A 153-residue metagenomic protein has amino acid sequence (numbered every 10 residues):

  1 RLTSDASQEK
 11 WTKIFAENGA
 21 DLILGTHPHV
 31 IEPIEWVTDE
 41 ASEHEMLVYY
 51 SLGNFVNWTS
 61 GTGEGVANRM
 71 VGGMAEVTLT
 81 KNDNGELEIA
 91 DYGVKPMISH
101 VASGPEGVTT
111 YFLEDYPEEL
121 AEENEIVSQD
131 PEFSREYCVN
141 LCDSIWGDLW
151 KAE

Functional and structural regions predicted by a protein language model:
R1-T3: Short acidic, glycine-rich surface-loop motifs adjacent to enzyme active sites
A6-G73: Conserved beta-sheet core of the metallophosphoesterase superfamily
S60, E64-E153: A short C-terminal boundary segment appended to hydrolase-like catalytic domains
